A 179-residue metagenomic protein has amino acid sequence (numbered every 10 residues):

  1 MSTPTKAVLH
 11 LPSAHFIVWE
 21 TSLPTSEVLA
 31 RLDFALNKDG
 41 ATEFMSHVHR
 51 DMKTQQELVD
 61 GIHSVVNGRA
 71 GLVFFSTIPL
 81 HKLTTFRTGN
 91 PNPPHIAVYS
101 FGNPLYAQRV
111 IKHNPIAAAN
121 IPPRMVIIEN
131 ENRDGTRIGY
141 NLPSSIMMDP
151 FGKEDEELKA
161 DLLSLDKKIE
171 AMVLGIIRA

Functional and structural regions predicted by a protein language model:
S2-A179: Feature detects long, helix-prone N-terminal segments enriched in hydrophobes
